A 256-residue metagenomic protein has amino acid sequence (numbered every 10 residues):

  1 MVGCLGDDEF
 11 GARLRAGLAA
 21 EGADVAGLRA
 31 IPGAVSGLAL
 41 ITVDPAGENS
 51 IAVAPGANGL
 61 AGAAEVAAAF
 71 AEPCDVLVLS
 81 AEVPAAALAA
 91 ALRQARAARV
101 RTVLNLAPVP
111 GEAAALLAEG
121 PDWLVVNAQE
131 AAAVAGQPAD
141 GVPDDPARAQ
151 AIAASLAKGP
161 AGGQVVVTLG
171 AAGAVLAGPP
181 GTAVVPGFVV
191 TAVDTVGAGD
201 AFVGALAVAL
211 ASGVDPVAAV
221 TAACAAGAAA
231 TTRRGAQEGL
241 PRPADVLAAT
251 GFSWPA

Functional and structural regions predicted by a protein language model:
M1-V76, L247-A256: Conserved N-terminal subdomain of the carbohydrate kinase-like
V2-D7, A26-S36, N105-A107, V165-L169 (+2 more regions): Beta-strand->loop->alpha-helix junctions that form or flank phosphate-binding loops in nucleotide-handling enzymes
L14, A90-R93, A226: Aromatic/hydrophobic pocket-lining residues that form π-stacking "cages" and hydrophobic walls in ligand
L18, A95-R96, A157: A generic structural signal for well-ordered alpha-helical segments
G22, G56-G62, V103-V109, V185-P186: Short gly/ser/thr-rich secondary-structure transition/capping motifs
C74-A151, A172-A174: Conserved beta-alpha-beta core of the PfkB/ribokinase-like small-molecule kinase fold
G111, Q137-A256: Conserved phosphate-binding/catalytic region of the ribokinase-like
